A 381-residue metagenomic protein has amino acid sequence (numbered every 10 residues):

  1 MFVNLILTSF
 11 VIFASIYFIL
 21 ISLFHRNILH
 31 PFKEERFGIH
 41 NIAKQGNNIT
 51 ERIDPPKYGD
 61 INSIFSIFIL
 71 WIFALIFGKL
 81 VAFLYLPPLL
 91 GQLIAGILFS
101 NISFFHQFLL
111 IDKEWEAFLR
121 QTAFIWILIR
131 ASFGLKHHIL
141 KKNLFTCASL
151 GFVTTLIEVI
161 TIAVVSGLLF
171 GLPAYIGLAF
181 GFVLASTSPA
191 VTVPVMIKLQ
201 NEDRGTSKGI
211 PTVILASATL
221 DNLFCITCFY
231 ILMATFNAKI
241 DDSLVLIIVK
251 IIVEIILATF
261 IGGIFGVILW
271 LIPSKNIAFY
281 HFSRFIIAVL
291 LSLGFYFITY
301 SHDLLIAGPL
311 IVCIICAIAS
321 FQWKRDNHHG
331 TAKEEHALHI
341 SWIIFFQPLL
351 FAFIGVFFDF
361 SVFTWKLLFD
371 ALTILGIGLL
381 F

Functional and structural regions predicted by a protein language model:
M1-F381: Transmembrane helical cores of multi-pass secondary ion antiporters/exchangers
